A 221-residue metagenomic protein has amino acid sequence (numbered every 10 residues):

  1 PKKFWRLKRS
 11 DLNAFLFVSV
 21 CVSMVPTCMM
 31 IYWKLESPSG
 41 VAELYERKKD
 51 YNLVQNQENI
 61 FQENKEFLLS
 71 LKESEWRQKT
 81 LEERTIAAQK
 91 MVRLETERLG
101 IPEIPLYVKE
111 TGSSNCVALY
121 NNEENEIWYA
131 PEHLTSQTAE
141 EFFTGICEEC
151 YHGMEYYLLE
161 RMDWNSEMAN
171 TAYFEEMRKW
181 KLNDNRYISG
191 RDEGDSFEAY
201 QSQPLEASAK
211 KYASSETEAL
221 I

Functional and structural regions predicted by a protein language model:
P1-S10: N-terminal Lys/Arg-rich, disordered targeting/topogenic segments
F15-M30: Hydrophobic membrane-insertion alpha-helices, especially the h-region of bacterial N-terminal signal peptides
Y32-V54: Ser/Thr/Pro/Gly-rich low-complexity linker/stalk segments immediately outside membranes or between
G40-A42, E63-E123: Auxiliary, metal-adjacent structural segments of Zn-dependent hydrolase domains
E82, I86, S136-E141, G145 (+1 more regions): Soluble non-cytosolic domains of exported or imported proteins
K109-E140, C150-Y157: Active-site scaffold of zinc-dependent metalloenzymes
G145, G153, R161-M162: Catalytic phosphate/metal-binding cores of nucleic-acid and nucleotide-processing enzymes, i.e., regions that mediate
S166-I221: Metalloprotease/metallohydrolase-associated module, dominated by Zn2+-dependent proteases
